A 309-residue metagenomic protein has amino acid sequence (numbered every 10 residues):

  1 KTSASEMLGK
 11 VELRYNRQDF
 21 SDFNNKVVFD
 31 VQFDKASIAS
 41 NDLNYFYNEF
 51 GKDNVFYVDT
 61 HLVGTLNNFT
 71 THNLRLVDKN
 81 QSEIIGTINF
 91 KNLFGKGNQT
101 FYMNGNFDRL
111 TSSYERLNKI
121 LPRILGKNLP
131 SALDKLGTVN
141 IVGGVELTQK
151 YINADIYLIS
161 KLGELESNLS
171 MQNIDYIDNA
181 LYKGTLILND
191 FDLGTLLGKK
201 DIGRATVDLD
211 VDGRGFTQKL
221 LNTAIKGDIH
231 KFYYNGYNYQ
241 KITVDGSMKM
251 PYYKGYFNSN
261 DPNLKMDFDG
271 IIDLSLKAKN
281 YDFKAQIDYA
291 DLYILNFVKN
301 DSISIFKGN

Functional and structural regions predicted by a protein language model:
K1-N309: Interface amphipathic segments
